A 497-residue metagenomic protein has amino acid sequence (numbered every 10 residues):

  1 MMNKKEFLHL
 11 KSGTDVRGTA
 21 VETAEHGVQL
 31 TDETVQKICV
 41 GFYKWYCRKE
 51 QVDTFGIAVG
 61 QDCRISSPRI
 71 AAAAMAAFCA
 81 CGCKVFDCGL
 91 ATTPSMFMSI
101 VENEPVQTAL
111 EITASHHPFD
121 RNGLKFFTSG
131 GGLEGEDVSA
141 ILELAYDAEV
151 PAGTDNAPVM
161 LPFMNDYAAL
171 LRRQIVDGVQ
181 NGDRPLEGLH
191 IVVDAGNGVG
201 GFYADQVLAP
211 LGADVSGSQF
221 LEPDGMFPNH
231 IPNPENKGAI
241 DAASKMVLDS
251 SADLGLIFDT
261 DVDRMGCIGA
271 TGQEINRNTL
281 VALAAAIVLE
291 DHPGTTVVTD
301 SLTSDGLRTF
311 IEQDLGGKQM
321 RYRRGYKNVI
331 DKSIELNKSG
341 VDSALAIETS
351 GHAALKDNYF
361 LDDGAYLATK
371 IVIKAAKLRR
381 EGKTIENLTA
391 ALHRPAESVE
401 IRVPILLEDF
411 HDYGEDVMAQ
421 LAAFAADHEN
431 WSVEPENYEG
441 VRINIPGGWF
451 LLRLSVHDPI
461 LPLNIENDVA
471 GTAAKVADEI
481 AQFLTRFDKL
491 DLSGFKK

Functional and structural regions predicted by a protein language model:
M1-A74, A80-C81, A157-G188: An N-terminal, well-structured beta->alpha segment
K44, R48, G56-R121, Q206-I268: N-terminal small/polar loop signature for handling phosphorylated ligands or for N-terminal nucleophile
V52-D62, F86, H190-V192, T295-S301 (+1 more regions): Short glycine-rich phosphate-binding loop at a beta-alpha junction
C88-G89, T93, E143-R173, R184 (+2 more regions): Proline/glycine-rich low-complexity loops and linkers
F119-L144, I268-A284, N358-T369: A short, gly/pro- and small-residue-rich
D120-V247: Gly/Ser/Thr-enriched, mixed-charge loops and adjacent short helices that form phosphate/oxyanion-binding elements
H292-N464, V469-K497: Phosphate-binding and adjacent anionic-ligand microenvironments
